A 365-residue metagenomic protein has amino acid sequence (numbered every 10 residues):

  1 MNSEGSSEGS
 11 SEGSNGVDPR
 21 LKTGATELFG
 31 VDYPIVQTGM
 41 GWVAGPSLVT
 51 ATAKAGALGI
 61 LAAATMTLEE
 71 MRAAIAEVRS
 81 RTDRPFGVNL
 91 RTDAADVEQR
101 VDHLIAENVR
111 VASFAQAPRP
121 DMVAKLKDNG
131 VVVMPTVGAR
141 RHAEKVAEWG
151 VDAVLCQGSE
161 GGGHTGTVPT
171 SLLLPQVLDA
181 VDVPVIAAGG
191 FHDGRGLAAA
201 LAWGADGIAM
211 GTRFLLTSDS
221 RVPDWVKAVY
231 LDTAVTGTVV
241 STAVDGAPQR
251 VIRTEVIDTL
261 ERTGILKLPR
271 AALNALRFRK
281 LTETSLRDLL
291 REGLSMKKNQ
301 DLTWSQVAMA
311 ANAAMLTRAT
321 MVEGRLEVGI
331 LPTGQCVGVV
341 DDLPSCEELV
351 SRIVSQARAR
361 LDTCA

Functional and structural regions predicted by a protein language model:
M1-E4, E12-P184: Active-site entrance/lid segments in N-terminal catalytic domains of soluble metabolic enzymes
N2, T170-D182, H192-A365: Conserved active-site-proximal phosphate/metal-binding subdomains
G41, A188-G194: Gly/Ser-rich catalytic serine loop of serine hydrolases
